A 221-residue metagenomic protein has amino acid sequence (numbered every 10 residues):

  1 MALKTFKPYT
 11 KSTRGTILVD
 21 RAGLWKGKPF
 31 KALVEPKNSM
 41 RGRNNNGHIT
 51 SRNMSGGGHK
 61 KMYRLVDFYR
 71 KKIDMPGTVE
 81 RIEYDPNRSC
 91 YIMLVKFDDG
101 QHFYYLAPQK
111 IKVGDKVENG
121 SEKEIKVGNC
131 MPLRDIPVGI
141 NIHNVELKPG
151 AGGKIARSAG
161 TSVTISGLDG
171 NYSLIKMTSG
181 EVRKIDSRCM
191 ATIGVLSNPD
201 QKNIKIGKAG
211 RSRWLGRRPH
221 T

Functional and structural regions predicted by a protein language model:
M1-R88, V113-T221: Basic, glycine/proline-rich low-complexity segments that contact nucleic acids
P86-M93, H102-Y105: Short, flexible active-site-proximal loops enriched in glycine and acidic residues
K96-F103, S121-V127: Short, structured beta-strand/loop micro-motifs enriched in basic residues and often containing a Trp
F97, A107, G167: Conserved strand-loop elements at the edges of beta-sheets that form or border functional pockets
G100-K112: Beta-strand/loop nucleic-acid-binding surfaces
